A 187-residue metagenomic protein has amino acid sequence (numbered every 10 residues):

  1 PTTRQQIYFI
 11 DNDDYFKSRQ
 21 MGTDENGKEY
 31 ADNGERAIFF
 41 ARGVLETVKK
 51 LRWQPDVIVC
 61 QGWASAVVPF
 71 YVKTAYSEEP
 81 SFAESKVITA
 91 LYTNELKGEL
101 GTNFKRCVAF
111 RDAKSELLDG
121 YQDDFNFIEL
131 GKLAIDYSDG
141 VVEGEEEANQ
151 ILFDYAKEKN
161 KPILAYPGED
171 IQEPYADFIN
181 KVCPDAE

Functional and structural regions predicted by a protein language model:
P1-E187: Catalytic cores of nucleotide-sugar-dependent glycosyltransferases that transfer UDP/GDP/TDP-activated
